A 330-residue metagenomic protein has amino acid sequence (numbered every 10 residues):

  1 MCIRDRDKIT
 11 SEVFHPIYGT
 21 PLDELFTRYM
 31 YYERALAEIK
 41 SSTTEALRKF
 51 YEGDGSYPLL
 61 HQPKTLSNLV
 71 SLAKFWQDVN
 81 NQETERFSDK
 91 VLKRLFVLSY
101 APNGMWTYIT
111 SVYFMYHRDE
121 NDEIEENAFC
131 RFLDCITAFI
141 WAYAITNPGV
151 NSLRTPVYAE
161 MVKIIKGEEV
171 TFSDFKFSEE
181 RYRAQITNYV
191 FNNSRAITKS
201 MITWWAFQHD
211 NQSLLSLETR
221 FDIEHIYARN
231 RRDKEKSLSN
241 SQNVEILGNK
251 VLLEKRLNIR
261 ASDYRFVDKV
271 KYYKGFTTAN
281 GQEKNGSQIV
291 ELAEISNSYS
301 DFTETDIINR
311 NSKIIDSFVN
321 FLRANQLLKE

Functional and structural regions predicted by a protein language model:
M1-C2, E254: Hydrophobic beta-strand positions within the nucleotide-binding domains of ABC ATPases
R4-M201: A cross-family structural signal marking well-folded subdomains
R4-S41, Y264, V270-V290, S296-K329: Glycine- and hydrophobic-rich flexible loops that cap the catalytic core of alpha/beta enzyme folds
R94-P102, H117-A128, L215, L238-Q242 (+3 more regions): Conserved aromatic-histidine-acidic binding/catalytic patches
Y116-E123, N211-S216, R260, N325 (+1 more regions): Secondary-structure transition/capping motifs at alpha-helix termini and the adjoining loop/turn into the next element
E123, G149, F266-V267, L327: A generic "cationic amphipathic patch" detector
V157-Y299, I314, L322: Betabetaalpha-Me/HNH-type nuclease active-site subdomain
